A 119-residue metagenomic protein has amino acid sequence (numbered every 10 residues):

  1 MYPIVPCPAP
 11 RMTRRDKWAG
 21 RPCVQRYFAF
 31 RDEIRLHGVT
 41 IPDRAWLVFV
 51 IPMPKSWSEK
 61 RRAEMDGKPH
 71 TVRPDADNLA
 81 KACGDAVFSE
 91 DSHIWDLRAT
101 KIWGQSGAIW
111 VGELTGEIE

Functional and structural regions predicted by a protein language model:
M1-E119: Catalytic phosphate/metal-binding cores of nucleic-acid and nucleotide-processing enzymes, i.e., regions that mediate
